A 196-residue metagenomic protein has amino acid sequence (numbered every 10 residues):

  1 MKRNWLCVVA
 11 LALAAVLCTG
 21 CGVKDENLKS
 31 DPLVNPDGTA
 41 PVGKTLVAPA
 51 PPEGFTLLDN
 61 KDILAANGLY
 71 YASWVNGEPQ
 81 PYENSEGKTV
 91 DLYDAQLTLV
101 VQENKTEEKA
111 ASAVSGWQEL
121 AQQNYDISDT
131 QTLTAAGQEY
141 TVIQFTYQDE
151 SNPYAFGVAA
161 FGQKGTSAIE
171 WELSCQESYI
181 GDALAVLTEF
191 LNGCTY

Functional and structural regions predicted by a protein language model:
M1-L6: Positively charged n-region of N-terminal signal peptides that target proteins for export
V16-G20: C-terminal motif of bacterial Sec signal peptides marking the signal peptidase cleavage site
G22-K24: Bacterial signal peptide processing site
D37, N67-S73, A136-Q144: Short, hydrophobic/aromatic-rich segments at coil-to-beta transitions
P52-N104: Secretory pathway targeting signatures of secreted, lumenal, and periplasmic proteins
E53-A66, E119-T134, G193: Short secondary-structure junctions
F55, I169-Y196: Surface-exposed amphipathic alpha-helical segments
V114-A159: Signature of long, low-cysteine stretches enriched in small and polar/charged residues
